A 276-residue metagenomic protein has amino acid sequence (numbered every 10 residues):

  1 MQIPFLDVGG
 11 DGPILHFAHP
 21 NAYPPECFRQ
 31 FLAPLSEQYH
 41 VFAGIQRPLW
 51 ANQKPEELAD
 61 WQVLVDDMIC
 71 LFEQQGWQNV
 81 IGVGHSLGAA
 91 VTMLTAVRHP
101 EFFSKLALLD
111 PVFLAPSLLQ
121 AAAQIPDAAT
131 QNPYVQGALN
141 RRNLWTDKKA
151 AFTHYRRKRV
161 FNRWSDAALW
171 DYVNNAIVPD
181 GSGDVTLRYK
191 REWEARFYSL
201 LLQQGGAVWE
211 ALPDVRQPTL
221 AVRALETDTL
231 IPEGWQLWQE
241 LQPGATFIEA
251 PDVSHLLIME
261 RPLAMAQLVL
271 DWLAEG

Functional and structural regions predicted by a protein language model:
D7-E57: Conserved HGGG/HGGXW glycine-rich cap/lid loop of the alpha/beta-hydrolase fold
H16-P20, H85, R223: The conserved beta1-alpha1 loop
F42-V83, A122, Q267: Active-site loop/oxyanion-hole signature of alpha/beta-hydrolase fold enzymes
Q78-A121: Conserved hydrolase catalytic core segment
R142-L220: Alpha/beta-hydrolase
W209-V253: Conserved loop-alpha-helix segment in the C-terminal half of the alpha/beta-hydrolase fold that carries the catalytic
A250-P262: Catalytic histidine-centered segment of alpha/beta-hydrolase-like enzymes
M259-D271: Post-His helix in hydrolase/transferase enzymes
